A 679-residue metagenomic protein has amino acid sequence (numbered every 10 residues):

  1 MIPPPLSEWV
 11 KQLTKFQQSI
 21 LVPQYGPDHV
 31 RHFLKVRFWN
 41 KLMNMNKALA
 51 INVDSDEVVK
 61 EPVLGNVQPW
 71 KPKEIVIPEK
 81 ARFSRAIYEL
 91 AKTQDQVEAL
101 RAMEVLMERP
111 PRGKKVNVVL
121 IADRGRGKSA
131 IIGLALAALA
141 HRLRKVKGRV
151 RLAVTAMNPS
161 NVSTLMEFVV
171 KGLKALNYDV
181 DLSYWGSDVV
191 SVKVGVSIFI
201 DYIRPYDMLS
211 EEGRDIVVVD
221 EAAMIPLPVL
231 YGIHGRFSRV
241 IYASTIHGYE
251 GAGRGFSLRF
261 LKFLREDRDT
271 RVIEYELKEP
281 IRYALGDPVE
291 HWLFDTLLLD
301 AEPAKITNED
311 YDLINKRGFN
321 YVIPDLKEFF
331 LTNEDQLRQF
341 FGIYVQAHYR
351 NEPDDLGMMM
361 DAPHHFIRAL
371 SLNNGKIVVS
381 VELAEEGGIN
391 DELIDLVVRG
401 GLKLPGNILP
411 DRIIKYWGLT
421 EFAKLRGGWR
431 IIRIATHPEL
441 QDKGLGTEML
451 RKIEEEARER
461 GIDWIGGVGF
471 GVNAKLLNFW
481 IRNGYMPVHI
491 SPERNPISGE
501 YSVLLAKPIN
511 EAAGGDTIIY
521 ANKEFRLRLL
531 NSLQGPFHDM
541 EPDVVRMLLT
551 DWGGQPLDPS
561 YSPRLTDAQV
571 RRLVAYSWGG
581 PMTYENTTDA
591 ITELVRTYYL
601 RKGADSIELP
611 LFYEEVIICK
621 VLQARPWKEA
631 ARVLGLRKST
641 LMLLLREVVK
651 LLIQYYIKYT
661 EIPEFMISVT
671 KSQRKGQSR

Functional and structural regions predicted by a protein language model:
W9, T14-I77, A175-I198, I203-Y206 (+7 more regions): Terminal substrate-recognition subdomain of acyl/acetyltransferases
Y88-V116, F612: N-terminal pre-P-loop "Q-motif" helix
P111-L120, R149-V150, F366: Pre-Walker A (Motif I) flank of P-loop NTPase domains
N117-A130: Walker A/P-loop nucleotide-binding motif
G127, H364-L383, I389-D391: Conserved beta-hairpin
S129-K145: Walker A/P-loop NTP-binding motif
A130-L134, R433, Q441-A457: Conserved acetyl-CoA-binding loop-helix of GNAT-fold acetyltransferases
R151-V169: Conserved Walker A/P-loop ATP-binding site and its immediately adjacent core in helicase/helicase-like ATPase domains
